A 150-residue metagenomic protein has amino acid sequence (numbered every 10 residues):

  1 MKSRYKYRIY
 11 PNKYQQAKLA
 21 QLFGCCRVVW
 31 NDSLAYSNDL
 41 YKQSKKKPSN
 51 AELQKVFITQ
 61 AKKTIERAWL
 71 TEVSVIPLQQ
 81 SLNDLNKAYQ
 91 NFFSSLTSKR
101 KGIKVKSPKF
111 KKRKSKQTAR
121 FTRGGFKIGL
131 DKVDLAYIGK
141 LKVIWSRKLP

Functional and structural regions predicted by a protein language model:
M1-P150: Nucleic-acid substrate recognition interfaces
